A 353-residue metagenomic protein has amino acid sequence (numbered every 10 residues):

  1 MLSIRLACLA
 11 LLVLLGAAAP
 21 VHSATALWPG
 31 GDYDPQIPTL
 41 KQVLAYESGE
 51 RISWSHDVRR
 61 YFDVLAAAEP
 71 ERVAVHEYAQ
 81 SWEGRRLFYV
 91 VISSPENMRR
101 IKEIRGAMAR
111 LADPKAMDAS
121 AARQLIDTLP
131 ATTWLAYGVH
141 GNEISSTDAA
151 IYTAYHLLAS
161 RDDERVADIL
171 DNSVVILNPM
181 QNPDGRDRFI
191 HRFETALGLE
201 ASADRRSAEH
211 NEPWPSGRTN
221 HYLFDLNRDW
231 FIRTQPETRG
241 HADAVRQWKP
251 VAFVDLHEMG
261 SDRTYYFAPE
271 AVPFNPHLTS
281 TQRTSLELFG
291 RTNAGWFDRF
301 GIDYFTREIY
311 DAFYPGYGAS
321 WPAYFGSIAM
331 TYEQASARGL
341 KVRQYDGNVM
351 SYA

Functional and structural regions predicted by a protein language model:
A7-A17: Bacterial N-terminal signal peptides
A19-S23: Sec/Tat signal peptide C-region and signal peptidase I cleavage site
A24-P35, A79, F88, I92-S94 (+7 more regions): Surface-exposed loop and adjacent secondary-structure segments within mature catalytic domains
G31-E50, L135-Y137, E270-P273, A353: Acidic/histidine-rich, surface-exposed loop or edge segments in extracytoplasmic proteins
L44-I52, A136-E143, N227-F231, T279-S280: Second-shell loop/turn segments in exported
S55-E96: A non-catalytic alpha/beta surface segment that caps or lines the substrate-entry region of metallo-dependent hydrolase
P70-V73, R85-L87, L129-T132, D171-I176 (+4 more regions): Loop/turn elements at helix/coil->beta-strand transitions in domains of secreted/extracellular proteins
R239-S261, L286-Y310: Active-site-adjacent substrate-binding region of metalloamidase/peptidase-like peptide-processing proteins
